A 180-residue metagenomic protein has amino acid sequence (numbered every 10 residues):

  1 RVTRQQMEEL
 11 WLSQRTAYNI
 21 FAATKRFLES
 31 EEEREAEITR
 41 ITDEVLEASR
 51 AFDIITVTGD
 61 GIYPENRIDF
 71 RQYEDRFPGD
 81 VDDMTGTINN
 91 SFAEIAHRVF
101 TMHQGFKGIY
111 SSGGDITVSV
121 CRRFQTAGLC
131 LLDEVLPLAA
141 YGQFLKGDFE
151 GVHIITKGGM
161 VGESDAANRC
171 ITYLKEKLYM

Functional and structural regions predicted by a protein language model:
R1-M180: Active-site catalytic microenvironments in core metabolic enzymes, especially phosphate/sugar-handling
